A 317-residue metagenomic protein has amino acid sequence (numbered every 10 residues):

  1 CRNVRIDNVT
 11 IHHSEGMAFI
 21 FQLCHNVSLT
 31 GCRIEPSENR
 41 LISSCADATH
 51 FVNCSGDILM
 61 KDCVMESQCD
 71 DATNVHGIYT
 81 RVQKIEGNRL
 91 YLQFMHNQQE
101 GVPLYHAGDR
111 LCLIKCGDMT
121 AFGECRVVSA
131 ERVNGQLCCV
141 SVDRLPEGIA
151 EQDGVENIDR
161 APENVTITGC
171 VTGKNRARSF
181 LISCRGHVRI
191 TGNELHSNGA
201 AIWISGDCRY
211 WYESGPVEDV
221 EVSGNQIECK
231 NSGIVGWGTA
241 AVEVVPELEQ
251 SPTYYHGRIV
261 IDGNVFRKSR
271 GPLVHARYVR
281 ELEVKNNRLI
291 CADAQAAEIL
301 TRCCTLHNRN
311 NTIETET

Functional and structural regions predicted by a protein language model:
C1-T317: Extracellular parallel beta-helix/beta-solenoid repeat domains
